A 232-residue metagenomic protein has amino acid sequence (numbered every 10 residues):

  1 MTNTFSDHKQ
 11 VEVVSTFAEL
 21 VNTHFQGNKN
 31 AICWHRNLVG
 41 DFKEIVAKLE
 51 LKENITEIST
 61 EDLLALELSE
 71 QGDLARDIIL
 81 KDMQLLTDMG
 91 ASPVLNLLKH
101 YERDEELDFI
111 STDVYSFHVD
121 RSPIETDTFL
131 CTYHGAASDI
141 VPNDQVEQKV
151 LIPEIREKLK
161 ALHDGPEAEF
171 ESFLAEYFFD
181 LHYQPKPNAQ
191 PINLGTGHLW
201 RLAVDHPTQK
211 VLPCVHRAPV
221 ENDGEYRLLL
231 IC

Functional and structural regions predicted by a protein language model:
M1-G90: N-terminal auxiliary "cap/dimerization" subdomain that precedes the catalytic jelly-roll/cupin core of mononuclear
H24-N28, T87-M89, I124, N193-L194 (+1 more regions): Flexible, charged surface loops at secondary-structure boundaries
N28-A31, T126-F129, G197, Y226-R227: Short, surface-exposed beta-edge/turn micro-motifs
K43, I140-P142, K210-V211: Short helix/loop capping segments that flank catalytic or ligand/cofactor-binding pockets
E70-D120: Extracellular-facing segments of soluble proteins and assemblies that are Gly/Ser/Thr-biased and enriched in aromatics
L97-K99, C131-H134, P142, V204 (+1 more regions): Short, structured patches in soluble enzyme cores that scaffold and shape functional sites
S111-A189, G195: Catalytic core of non-heme Fe(II) oxygenases with the double-stranded beta-helix
Y177-C232: Catalytic core of Fe(II)/2-oxoglutarate
